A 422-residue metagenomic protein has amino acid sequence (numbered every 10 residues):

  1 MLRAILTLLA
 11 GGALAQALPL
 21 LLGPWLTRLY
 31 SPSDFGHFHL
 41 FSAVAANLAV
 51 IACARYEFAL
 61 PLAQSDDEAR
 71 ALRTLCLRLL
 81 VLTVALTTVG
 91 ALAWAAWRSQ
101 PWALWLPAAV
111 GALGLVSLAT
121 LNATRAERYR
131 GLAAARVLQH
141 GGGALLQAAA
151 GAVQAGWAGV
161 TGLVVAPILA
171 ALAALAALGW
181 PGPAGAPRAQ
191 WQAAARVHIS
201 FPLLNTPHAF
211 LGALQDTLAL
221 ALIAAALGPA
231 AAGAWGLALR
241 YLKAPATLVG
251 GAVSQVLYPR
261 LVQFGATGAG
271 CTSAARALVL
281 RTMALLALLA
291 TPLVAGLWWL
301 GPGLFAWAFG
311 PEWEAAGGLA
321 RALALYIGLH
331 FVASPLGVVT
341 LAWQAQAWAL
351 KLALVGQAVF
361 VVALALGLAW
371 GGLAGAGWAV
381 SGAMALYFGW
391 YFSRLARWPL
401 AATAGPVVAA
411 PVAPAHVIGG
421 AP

Functional and structural regions predicted by a protein language model:
R3-Q16, L40-F41, A45-L104, G268-V294: Membrane-water interface segments that mark the loop-to-transmembrane alpha-helix transition
A4-P19, Q139, G143, V160-G182 (+3 more regions): Transmembrane helical elements of multi-pass membrane transporters/channels
P19, A49-E68, A238, L242-A269 (+1 more regions): Helix-loop junctions and terminal segments of transmembrane helices in multi-pass membrane transport/translocation
L22-W25, D34-A52, A219-L220, G233-G250 (+1 more regions): Alpha-helical transmembrane segments of polytopic membrane transporters and translocases
P32-G36, W94-L106, W298-G328: Interfacial segments at transmembrane-helix termini and the short loops linking adjacent helices
P61-E68, A112-L138, L325-L354: Membrane-interface junctions at transmembrane-helix termini in multi-pass inner-membrane proteins
L104, R130-A135, W157-L163, P167 (+4 more regions): Interhelical loop/hinge segments that connect adjacent transmembrane helices in multipass membrane
L104-V110, A133-A184, V355-V359, L373-R397: Hydrophobic alpha-helical transmembrane segments
